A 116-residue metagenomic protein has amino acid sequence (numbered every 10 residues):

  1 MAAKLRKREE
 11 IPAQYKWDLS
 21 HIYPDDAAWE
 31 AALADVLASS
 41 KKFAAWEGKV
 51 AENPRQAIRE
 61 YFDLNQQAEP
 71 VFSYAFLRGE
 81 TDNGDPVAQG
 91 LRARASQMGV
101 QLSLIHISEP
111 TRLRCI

Functional and structural regions predicted by a protein language model:
M1-S108, R112: N-terminal helix-rich structural modules
